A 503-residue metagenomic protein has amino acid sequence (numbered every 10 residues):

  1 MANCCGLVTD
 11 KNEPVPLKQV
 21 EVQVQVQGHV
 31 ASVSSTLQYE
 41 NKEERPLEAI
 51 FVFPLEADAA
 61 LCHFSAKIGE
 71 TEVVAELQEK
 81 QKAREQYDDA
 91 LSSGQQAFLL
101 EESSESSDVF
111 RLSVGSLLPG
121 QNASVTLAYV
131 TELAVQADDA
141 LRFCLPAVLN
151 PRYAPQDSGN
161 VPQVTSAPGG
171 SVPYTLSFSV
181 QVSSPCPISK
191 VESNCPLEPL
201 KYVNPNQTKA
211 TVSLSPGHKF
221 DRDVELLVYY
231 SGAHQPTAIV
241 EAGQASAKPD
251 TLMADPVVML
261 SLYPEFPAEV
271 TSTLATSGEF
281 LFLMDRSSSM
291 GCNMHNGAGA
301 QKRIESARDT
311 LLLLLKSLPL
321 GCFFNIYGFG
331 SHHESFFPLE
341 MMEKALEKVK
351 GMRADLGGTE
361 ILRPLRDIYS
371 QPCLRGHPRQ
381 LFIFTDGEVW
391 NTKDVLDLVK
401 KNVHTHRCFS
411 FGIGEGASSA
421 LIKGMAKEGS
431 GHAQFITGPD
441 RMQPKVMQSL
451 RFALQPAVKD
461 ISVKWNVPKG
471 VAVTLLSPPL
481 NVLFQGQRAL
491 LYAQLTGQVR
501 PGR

Functional and structural regions predicted by a protein language model:
M1-P264, A268, L495-T496: Subset of Sec-pathway N-terminal targeting signals
A49-F51, L112-V114, Y129, V164-T165 (+15 more regions): Short beta-alpha junctions and helix-cap segments that line functional grooves
P54, K67-G69, A128, S183 (+11 more regions): Generic beta-strand/beta-sheet core signal
E56-A60, I68-V73, A134, G232-H234 (+8 more regions): Conserved nucleotide-binding/hydrolysis micro-motifs of P-loop NTPases
A83-A97, Q244-A247, L281-K302, S306-E388 (+3 more regions): Short, charged loop segments at secondary-structure junctions
V191, V463, L491-R503: Beta-strand-rich binding/interaction modules
E360, S418-L475, Q485-R488: C-terminal helix of von Willebrand factor
